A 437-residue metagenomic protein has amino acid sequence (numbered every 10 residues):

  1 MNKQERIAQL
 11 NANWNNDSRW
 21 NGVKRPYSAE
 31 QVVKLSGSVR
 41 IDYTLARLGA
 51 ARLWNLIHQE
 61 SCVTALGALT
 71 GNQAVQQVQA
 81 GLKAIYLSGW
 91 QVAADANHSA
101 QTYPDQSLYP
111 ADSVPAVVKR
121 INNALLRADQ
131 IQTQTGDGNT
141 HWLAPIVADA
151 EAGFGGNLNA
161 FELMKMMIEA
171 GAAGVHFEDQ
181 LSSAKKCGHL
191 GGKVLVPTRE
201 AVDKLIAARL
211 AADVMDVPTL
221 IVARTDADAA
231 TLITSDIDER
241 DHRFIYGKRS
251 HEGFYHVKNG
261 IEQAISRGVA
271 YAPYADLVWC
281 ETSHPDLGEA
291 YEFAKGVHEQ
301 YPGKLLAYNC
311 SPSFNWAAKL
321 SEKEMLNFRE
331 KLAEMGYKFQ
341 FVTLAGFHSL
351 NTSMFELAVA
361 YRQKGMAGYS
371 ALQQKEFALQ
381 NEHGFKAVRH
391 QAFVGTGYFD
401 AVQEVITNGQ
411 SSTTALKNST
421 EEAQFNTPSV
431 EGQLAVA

Functional and structural regions predicted by a protein language model:
N2-N21, Y27, E376-A437: N-terminal charge/polar-biased segments
N13-L56, A65-Y308, P312-F314, A318 (+4 more regions): Alpha/beta enzyme core
S61: Ligand-binding pockets and gating/stacking loops
K323-A415: Conserved alpha/beta catalytic core and glycan-binding cleft of carbohydrate-active enzymes
